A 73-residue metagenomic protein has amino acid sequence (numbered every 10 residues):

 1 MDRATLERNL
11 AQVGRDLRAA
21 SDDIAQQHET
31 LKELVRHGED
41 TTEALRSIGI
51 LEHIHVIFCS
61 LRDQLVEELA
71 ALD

Functional and structural regions predicted by a protein language model:
M1-D73: Anionic, Ser/Thr-rich low-complexity intrinsically disordered regions
